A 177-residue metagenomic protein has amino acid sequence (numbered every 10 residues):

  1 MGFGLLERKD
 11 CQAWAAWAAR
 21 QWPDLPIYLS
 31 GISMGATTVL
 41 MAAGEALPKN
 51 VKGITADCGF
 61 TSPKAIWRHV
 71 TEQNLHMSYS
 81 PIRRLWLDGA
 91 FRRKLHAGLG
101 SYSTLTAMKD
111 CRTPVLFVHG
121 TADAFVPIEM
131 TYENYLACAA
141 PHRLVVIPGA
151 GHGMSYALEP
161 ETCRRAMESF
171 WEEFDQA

Functional and structural regions predicted by a protein language model:
M1-P26: Catalytic nucleophile-loop/oxyanion-hole region of alpha/beta-hydrolase and closely related hydrolase-like folds
M41-A97: Hydrolase active-site cap/lid region
F91-T113: The feature captures the conserved acid-bearing segment of alpha/beta-hydrolase catalytic domains
T104, T113, P127-L136: Short alpha-helix in the alpha/beta-hydrolase fold that links the catalytic acid
D110-C111, F117-H119, D123: Short beta-strand/loop motif that positions the catalytic acidic residue of the alpha/beta-hydrolase fold
T121-V126, G153-M154: Acidic catalytic loop of the alpha/beta-hydrolase fold
Y135-G153: Catalytic histidine neighborhood in serine/cysteine hydrolases with alpha/beta-hydrolase-type architecture
A150, A157-A177: Catalytic active-site module of serine/aspartate enzymes centered on a nucleophile-bearing elbow/loop
